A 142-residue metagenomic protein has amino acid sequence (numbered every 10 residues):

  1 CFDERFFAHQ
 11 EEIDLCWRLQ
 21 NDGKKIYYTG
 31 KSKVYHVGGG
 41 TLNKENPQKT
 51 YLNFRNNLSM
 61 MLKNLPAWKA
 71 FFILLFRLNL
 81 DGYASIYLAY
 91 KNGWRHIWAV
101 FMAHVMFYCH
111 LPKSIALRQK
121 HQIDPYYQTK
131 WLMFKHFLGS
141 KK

Functional and structural regions predicted by a protein language model:
C1-K33: A short, conserved alpha-helix in the catalytic core of glycosyltransferases
R5, M106, M133-H136: Intrinsic disorder/low-structure terminal segments
D22-I115, D124, Q128-W131: Active-site-adjacent helix/loop segment of glycosyltransferases that harbors family-specific signature motifs
K120-K142: Anionic, Ser/Thr-rich low-complexity intrinsically disordered regions
